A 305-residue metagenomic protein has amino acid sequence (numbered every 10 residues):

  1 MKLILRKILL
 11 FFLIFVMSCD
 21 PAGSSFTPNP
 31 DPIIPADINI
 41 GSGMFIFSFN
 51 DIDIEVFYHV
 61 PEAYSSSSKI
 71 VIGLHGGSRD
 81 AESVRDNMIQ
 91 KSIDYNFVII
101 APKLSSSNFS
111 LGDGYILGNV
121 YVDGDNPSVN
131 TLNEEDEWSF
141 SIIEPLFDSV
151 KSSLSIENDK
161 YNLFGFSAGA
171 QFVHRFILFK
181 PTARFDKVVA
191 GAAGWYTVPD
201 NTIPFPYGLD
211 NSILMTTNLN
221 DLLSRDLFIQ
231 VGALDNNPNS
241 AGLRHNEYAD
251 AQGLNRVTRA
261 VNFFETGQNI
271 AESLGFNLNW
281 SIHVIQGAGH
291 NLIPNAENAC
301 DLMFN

Functional and structural regions predicted by a protein language model:
M1-M17: Sec-dependent bacterial lipoprotein signal peptides
C19-I70, D80-S83, D94-Y95, S128-T131 (+8 more regions): A domain-start/cap signature at the N-terminus of enzymes
Y64-S110, T197-V198, N237: Short substrate-entry loop that stabilizes the transition state in hydrolases
I72-L74, G191, V231, I285: Alpha/beta-hydrolase
S105-E137, A241-L243: Cap/lid segment of the alpha/beta-hydrolase catalytic domain
I142-D159: Conserved acidic catalytic loop of the alpha/beta-hydrolase fold
D186-N269: The feature captures the conserved acid-bearing segment of alpha/beta-hydrolase catalytic domains
V261-N305: C-terminal catalytic histidine-bearing segment of alpha/beta-hydrolase fold enzymes
